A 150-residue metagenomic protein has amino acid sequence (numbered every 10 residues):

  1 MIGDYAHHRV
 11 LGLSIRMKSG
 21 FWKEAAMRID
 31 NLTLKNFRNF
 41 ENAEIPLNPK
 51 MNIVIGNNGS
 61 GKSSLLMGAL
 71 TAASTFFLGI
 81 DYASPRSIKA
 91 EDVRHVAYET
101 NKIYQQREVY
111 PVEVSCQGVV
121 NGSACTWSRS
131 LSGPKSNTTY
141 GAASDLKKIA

Functional and structural regions predicted by a protein language model:
D4-A150: P-loop NTPase switch/coupling surface
